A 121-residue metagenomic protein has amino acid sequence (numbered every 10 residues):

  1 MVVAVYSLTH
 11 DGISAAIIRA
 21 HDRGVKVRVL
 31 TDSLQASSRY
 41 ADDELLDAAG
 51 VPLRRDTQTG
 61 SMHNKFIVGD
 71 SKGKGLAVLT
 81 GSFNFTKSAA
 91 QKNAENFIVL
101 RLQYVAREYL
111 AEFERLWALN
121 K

Functional and structural regions predicted by a protein language model:
V5-Y6: Glycine- and other small-residue-rich loops at beta-strand/loop junctions that grip anionic moieties
H10-K121: PLD/PLD-like phosphodiesterase catalytic module centered on the HKD motif
